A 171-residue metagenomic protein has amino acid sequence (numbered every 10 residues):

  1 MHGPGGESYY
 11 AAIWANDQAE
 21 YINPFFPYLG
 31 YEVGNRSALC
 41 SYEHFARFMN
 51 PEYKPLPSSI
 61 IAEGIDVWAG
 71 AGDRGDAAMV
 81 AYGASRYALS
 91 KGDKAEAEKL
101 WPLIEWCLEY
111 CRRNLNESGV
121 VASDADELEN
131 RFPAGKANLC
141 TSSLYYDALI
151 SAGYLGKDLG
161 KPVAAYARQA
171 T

Functional and structural regions predicted by a protein language model:
M1-E98: Substrate-binding groove/exosite segments of carbohydrate-active enzymes
E7-A11, S58-M79, E109-T171: The feature captures the catalytic groove of carbohydrate-active enzymes
N16-D17, L103, A137: Short, glycine/acidic-rich beta->alpha junctions
A19, P102, S143: Short alpha-helical basic/polar micro-motif
E32-R47, D93-R112, A152-T171: Extended, well-ordered alpha-helical scaffold segments
S85-A88, W101, E105, N114-E117: Substrate-binding cleft and catalytic face of glycoside hydrolase catalytic domains, especially the flexible beta-alpha
